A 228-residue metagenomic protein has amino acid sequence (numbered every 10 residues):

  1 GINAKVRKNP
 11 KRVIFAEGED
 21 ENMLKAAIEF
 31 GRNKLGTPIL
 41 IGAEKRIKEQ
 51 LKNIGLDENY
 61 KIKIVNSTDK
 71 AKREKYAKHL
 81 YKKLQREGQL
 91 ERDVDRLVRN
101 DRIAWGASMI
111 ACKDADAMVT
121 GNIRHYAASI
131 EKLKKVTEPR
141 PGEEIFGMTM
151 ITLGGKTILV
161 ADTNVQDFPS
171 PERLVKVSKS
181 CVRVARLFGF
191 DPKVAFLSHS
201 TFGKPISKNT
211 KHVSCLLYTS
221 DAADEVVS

Functional and structural regions predicted by a protein language model:
G1-C215, S220: Anion-binding alpha/beta catalytic cores of soluble intermediary-metabolism enzymes, centered on
Y218-S228: Single conserved hydrophobic/aromatic residue that forms the stacking wall/gate of nucleotide- or nucleobase-binding
